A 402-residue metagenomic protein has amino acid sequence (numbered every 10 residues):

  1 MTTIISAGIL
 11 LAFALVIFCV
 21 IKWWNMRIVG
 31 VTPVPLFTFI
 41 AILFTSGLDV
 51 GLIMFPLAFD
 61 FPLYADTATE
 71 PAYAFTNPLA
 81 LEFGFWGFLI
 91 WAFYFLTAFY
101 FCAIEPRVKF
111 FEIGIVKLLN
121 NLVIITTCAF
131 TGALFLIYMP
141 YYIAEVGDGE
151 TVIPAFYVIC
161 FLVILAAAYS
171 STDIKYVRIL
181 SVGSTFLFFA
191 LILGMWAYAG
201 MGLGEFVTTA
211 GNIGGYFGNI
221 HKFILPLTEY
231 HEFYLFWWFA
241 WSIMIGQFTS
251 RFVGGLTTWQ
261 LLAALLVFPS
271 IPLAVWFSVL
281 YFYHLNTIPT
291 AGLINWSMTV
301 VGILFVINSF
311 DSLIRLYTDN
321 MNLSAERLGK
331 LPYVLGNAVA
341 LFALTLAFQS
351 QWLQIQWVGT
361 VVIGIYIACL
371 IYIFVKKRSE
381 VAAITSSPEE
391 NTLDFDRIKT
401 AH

Functional and structural regions predicted by a protein language model:
M1, V16-P33, N77-P78, T97-I113 (+4 more regions): Membrane-water interface regions at transmembrane-helix termini and the short interhelical loops of multi-pass membrane
M1-P71, A368-H402: N-terminal alpha-helical transmembrane segments of multi-pass membrane transport and channel/translocase proteins
T2-I5, V29-S46, E112-N121, V177-F189 (+1 more regions): Alpha-helical transmembrane segments and their helix-start/interface "positive-inside/aromatic belt" motifs in integral
S6-A14, G87-A98, V116-A129, E145-T172 (+3 more regions): Transmembrane alpha-helical segments of multi-pass small-molecule transport proteins
L15-W24, G51, F55, T127-I143 (+3 more regions): Hydrophobic alpha-helical segments and their helix-loop junctions in multi-pass secondary transporters
V34-E112, L266, V275-V279: Membrane-interface helix-loop-helix modules in multi-pass membrane proteins
F111-T126, S171-M195, L266, Q354-L370 (+1 more regions): Membrane-interface loop-to-helix entry segments
T208-I224, S278-N295: Membrane-interface interhelical connector segments
